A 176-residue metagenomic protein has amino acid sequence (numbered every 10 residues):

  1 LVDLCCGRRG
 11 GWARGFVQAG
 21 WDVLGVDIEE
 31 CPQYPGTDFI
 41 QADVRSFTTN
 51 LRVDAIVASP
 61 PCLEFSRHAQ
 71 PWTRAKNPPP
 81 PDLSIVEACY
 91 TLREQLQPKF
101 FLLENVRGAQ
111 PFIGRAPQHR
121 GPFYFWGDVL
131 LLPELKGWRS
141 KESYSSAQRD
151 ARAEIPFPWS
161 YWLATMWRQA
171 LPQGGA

Functional and structural regions predicted by a protein language model:
L1-A176: Conserved active-site and SAM-binding loop architecture of S-adenosyl-L-methionine-dependent nucleic-acid
